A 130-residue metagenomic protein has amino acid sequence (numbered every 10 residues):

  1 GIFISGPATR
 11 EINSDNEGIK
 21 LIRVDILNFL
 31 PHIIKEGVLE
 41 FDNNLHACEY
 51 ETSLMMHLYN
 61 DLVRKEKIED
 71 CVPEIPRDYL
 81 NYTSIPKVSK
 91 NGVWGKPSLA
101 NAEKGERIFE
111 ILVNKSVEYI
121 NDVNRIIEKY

Functional and structural regions predicted by a protein language model:
G1-Y130: Extended, histidine- and acidic-residue-enriched regions that form the cofactor-binding/catalytic faces
